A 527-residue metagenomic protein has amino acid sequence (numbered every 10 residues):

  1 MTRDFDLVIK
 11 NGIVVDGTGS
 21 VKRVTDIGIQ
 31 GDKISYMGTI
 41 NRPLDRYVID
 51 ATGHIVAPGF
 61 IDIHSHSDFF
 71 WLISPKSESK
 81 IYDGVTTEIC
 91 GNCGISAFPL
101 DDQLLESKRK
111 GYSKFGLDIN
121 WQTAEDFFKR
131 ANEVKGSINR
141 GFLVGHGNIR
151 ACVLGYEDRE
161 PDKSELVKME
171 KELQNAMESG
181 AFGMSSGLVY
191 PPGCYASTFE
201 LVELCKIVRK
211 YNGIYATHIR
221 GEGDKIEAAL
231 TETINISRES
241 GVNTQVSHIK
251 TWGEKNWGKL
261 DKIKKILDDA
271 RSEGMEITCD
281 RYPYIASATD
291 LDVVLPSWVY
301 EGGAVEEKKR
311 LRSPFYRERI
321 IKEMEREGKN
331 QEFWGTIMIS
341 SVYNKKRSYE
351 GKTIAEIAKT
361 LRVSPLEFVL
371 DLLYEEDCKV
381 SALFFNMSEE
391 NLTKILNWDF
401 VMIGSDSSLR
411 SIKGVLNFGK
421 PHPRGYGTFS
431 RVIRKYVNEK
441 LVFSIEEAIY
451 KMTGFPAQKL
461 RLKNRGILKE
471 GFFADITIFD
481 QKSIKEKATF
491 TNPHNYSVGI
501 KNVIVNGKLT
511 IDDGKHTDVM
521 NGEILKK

Functional and structural regions predicted by a protein language model:
M1-P43, L462, S483-T491: N-terminal metal-binding scaffold of metallo-dependent hydrolase/deaminase domains
D4-I9, R42-G91, V505: Replace "His-x-His-based motif
D6, D32, L392-L396, F400 (+2 more regions): Structural signature of the urease/amidohydrolase superfamily beta/alpha-barrel
G12, E307, S313, K394-F400 (+4 more regions): C-terminal cap of metal-dependent C-N hydrolases
G12, I27, D32, G53 (+13 more regions): Divalent metal-coordination and catalytic microenvironments
F69-L143, D162-S179, V202-K210: Alpha-helical scaffold segments that flank or form the walls of functional sites
A131, S137-K163, M169-Y190, C205 (+3 more regions): Active-site neighborhoods of metal-dependent hydrolases
N175-T233: Divalent metal-binding pocket/active-site signature
